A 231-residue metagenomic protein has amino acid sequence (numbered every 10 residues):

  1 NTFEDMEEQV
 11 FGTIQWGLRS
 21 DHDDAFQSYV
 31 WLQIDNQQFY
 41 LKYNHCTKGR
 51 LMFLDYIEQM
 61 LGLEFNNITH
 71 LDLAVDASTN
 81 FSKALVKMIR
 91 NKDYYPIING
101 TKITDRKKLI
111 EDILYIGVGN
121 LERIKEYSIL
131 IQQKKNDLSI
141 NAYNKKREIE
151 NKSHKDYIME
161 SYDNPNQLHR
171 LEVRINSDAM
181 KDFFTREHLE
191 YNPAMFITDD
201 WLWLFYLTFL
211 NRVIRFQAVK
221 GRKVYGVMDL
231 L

Functional and structural regions predicted by a protein language model:
N1-L230: Structured, helix-rich domain cores that form ligand/interaction pockets
